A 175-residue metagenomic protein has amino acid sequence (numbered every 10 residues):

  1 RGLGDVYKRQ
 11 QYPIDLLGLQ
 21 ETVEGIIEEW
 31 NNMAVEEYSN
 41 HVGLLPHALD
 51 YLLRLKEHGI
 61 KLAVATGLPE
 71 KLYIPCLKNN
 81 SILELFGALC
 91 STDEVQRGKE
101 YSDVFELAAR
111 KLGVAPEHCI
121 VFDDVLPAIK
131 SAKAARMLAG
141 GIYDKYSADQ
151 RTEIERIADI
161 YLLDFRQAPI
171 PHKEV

Functional and structural regions predicted by a protein language model:
R1, L19-E28, E84-L85, P116: Short, surface-exposed acidic
G2-Y7: Short, small-residue-biased leader/transition segments that mark boundaries at the very start of proteins
K8-Q20, C76, A109: Helix-loop "lid/cap" segments that line or gate small-molecule binding pockets
Y12-D50, H58: Metal-dependent phosphoesterase signature
L53-K56, P69-V175: Asp-based, Mg2+/Mn2+-dependent phosphohydrolase catalytic module
A63-V64, G141: Hydrophobic beta-strand core positions in alpha/beta domains
